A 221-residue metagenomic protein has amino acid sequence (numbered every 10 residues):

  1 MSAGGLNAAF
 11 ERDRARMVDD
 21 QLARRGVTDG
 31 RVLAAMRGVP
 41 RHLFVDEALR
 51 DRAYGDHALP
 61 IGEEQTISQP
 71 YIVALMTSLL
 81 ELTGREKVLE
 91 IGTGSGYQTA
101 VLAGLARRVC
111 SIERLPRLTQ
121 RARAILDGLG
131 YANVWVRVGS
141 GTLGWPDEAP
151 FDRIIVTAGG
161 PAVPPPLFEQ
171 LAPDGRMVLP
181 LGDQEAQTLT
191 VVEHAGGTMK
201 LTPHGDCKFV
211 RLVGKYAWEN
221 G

Functional and structural regions predicted by a protein language model:
M1-L89, T93, Y97-V101, L105 (+2 more regions): Class I SAM-dependent transferase core
E81-L201: Conserved nucleotide-cofactor-binding alpha/beta core module
